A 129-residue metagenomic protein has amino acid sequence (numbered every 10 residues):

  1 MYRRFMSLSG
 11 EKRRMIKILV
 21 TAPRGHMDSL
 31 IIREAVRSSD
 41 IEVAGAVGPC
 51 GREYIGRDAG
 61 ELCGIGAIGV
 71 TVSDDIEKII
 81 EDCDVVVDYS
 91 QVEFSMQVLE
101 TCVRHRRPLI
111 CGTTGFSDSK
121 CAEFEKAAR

Functional and structural regions predicted by a protein language model:
R3, L8-R104: N-terminal glycine-/serine-/threonine-rich beta1-alpha1-beta2 phosphate-ribose binding loop of Rossmann-like
V43, L109-I110: Hydrophobic beta-strand scaffold residues
S73, C111-G112: Thr-Gly-centered strand-to-loop micro-motif
L99-E100, R104-H105, G112-R129: Rossmann-fold NAD(P)-binding glycine/threonine-rich loop
